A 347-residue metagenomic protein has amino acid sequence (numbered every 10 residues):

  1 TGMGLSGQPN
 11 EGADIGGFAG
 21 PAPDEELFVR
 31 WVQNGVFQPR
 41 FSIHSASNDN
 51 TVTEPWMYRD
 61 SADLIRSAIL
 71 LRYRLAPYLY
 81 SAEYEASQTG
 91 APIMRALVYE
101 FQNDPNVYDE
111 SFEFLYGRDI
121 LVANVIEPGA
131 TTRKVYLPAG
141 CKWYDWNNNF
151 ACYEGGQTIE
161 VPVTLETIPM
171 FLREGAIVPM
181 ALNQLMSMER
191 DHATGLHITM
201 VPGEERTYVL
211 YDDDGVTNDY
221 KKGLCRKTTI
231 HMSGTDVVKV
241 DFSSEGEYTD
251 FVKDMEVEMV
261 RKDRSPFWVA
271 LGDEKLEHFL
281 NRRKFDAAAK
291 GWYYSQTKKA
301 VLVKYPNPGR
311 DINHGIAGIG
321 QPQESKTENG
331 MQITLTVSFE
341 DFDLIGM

Functional and structural regions predicted by a protein language model:
T1, P21, A76-S81, N103-N106 (+10 more regions): Short amphipathic alpha-helical surface micro-motifs
T1-T167, L172-R173: Catalytic-domain carbohydrate-binding cleft regions of carbohydrate-active enzymes
P23-E26, A46, P55-W56, Y108-S111 (+12 more regions): Surface-exposed beta-strand edges and their flanking turn/coil or helix-capping segments
R30, P55, K142-D145, L210 (+3 more regions): Residues in intrinsically disordered, low-complexity segments of regulatory proteins
I69, P92-L97, N106-Y108, M200-E204 (+2 more regions): N-terminal start-of-chain detector that recognizes signal peptides and the immediate post-cleavage beginning
W146-L165, W268-L302: Solvent-exposed beta-strand/loop surfaces of large extracellular or lumenal domains
L172-E274, R283, S295-K299, K304-D311 (+2 more regions): Accessory, solvent-exposed terminal regions and/or long lumenal/extracellular loops of proteins
